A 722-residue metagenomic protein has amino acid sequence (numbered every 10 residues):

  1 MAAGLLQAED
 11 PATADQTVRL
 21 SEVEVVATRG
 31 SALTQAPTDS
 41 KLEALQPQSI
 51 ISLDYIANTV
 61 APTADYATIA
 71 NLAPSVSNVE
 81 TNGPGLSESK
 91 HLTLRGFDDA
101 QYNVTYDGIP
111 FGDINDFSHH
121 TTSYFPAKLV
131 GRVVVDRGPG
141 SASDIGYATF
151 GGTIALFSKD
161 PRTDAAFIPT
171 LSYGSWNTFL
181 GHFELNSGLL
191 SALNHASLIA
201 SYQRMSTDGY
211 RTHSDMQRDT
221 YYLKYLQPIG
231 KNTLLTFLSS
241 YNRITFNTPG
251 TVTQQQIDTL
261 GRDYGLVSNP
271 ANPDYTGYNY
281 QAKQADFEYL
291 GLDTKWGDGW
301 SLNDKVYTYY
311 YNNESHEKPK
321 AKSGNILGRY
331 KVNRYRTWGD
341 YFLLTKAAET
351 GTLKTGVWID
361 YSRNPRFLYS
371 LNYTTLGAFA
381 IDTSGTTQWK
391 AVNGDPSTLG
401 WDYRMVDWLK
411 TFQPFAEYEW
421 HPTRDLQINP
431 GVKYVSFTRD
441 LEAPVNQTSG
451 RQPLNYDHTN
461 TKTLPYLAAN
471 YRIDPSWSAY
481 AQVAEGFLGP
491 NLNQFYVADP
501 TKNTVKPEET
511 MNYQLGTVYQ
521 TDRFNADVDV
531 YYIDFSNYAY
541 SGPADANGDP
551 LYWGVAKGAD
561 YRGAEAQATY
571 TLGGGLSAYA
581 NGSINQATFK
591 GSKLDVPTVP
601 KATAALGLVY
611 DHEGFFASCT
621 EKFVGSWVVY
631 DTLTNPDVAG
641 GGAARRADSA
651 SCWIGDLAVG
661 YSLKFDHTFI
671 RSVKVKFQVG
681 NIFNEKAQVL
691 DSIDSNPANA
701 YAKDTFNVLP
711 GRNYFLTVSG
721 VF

Functional and structural regions predicted by a protein language model:
Q48, N58-T59, A64-P110: Extracytoplasmic beta-strand/coil segments of soluble accessory domains associated with Gram-negative outer-membrane
I109-R137, F157, T259-Y264: Short acidic/polar hinge/loop motifs at secondary-structure boundaries that mediate gating or recognition
Y124-I168: A beta-strand signature from Gram-negative outer-membrane beta-barrel systems, especially the internal plug domain
A166-I168, S172-S206, Y210-G250, Y280-W296 (+2 more regions): Transmembrane beta-barrel wall of Gram-negative outer-membrane proteins
G230, T345-S362, M405-F535, T569-G574 (+2 more regions): Structural signature of Gram-negative outer-membrane beta-barrels, strongest in the C-terminal barrel of TonB-dependent
G291-K295, W300-E317, R472, S478-A484 (+5 more regions): Membrane-embedded beta-barrel scaffold of Gram-negative outer-membrane proteins
R424, I428, Y532-F535, W553-T634 (+2 more regions): Gram-negative outer-membrane beta-barrel transporters
Y531-S536, G573, A578, F623-Y630 (+1 more regions): C-terminal beta-signal and adjacent terminal beta-strands/loops of Gram-negative outer-membrane beta-barrel proteins
